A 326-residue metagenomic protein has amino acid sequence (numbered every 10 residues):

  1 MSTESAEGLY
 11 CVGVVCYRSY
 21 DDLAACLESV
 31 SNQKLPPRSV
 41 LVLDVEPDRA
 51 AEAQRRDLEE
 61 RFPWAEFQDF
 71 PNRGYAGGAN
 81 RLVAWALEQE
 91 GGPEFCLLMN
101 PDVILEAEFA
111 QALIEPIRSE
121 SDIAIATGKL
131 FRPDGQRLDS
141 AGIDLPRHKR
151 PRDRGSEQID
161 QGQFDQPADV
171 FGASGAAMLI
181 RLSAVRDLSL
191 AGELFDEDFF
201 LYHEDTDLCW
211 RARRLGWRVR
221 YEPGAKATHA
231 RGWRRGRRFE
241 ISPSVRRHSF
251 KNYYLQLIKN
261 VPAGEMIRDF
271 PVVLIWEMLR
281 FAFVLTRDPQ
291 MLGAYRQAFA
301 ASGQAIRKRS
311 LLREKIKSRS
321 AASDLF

Functional and structural regions predicted by a protein language model:
E28-P37: Short, acidic, metal-binding catalytic loop of nucleotide-sugar glycosyltransferases
S29, V42-R55: A conserved acidic beta->alpha catalytic loop
F70-Q89: Glycine-rich, basic loop-to-helix element that forms the pyrophosphate-binding segment of sugar-nucleotide handling
P93-I104: Short beta-strand-to-loop acidic/aromatic patch adjacent to the donor-nucleotide binding site
V103-S140: Conserved donor NDP-sugar-binding/catalytic core segment of glycosyltransferases
R137, I159-I180, R237: A recurrent flexible, glycine/aromatic-enriched loop bordering the glycosyltransferase active site that acts as
F171-K226: A short, conserved alpha-helix in the catalytic core of glycosyltransferases
G264-F326: Non-catalytic, C-terminal membrane-associated alpha-helical segments of glycosyltransferases
